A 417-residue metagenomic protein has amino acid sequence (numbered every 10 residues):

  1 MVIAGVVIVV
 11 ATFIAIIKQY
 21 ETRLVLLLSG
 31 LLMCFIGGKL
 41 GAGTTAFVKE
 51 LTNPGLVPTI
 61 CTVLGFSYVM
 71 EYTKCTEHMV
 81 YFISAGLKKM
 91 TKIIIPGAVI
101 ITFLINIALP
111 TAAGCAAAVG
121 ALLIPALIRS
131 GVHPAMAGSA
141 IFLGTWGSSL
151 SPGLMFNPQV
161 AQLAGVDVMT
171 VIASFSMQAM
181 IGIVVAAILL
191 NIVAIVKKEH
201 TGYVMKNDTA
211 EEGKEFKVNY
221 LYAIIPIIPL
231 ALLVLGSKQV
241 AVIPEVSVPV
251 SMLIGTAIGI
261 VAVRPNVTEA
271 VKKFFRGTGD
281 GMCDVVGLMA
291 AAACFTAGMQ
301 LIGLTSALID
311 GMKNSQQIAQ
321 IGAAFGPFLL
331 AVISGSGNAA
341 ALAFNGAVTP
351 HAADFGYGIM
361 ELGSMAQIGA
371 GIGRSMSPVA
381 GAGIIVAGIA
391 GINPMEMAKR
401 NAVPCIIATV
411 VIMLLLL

Functional and structural regions predicted by a protein language model:
M1-I3, T52-V57, I83-I100, R129-A137 (+4 more regions): Membrane-interfacial loop-to-helix junctions in multi-pass transporters
V2-V9, L26, L32-M33, G37 (+4 more regions): Long, contiguous bundles of hydrophobic transmembrane helices that form the permeation core of multi-pass
I17, T45-L56, V168-M177, E215-V218 (+3 more regions): Interfacial loop-to-helix junctions that mark the boundaries of transmembrane helices in multi-pass membrane
Q19-T22, G55-L56, Y68-E77, N106-A118 (+5 more regions): Short helix-coil transition sites and intra-membrane helix breaks within transmembrane domains of multi-pass
L24, G43-E77, P249, L253 (+2 more regions): Core transmembrane alpha-helical segments of multi-pass membrane transporters/permeases
T59-T62, K89-I124, M289-A292, S315-F355 (+2 more regions): Hydrophobic alpha-helical transmembrane segments of multi-pass integral membrane proteins, predominantly secondary
H78-Y81, A113-A126, L154-A164, N338-H351 (+1 more regions): Re-entrant/interfacial helical elements at transmembrane boundaries that shape and gate the permeation pathway
I124-L221, A382-L416: Membrane-core helix-loop-helix motifs of multi-pass transport proteins
